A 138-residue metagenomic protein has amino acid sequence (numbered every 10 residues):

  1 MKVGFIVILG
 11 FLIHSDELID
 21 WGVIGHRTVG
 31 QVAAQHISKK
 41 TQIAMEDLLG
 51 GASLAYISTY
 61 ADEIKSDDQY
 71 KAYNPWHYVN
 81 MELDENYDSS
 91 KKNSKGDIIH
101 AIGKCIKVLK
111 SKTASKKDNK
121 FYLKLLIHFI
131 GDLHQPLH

Functional and structural regions predicted by a protein language model:
M1-I24: Bacterial Sec-dependent N-terminal signal peptides
E17-F129, P136: N-terminal, motif-rich segments that launch catalysis or mediate targeting to/interaction with membranes, typified by
